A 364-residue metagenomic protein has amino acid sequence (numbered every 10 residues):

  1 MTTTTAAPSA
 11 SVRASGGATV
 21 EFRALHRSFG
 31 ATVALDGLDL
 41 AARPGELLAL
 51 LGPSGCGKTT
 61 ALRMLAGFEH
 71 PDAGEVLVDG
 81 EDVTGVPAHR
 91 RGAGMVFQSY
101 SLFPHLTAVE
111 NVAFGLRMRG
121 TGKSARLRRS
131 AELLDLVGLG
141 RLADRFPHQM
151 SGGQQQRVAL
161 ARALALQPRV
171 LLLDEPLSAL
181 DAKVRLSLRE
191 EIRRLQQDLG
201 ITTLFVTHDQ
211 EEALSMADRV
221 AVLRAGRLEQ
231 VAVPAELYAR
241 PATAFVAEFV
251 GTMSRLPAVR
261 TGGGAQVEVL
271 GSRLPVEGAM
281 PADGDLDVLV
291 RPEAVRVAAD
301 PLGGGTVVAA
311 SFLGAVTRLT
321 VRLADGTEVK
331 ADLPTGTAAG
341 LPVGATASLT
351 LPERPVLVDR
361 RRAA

Functional and structural regions predicted by a protein language model:
T3-A6, M253, G263-A364: Non-catalytic connector elements of ABC transporters
L47, A88-F245: ABC ATPase nucleotide-binding domains
L51-P53: The feature captures the beta-strand-to-loop junction immediately N-terminal to the Walker
T59-L62, V158: ABC ATPase nucleotide-binding domain helices that frame the ATP-binding cleft
A66: Helix-to-loop junction immediately C-terminal to a conserved catalytic motif
G74-D82: Conserved ABC transporter NBD signature motif
